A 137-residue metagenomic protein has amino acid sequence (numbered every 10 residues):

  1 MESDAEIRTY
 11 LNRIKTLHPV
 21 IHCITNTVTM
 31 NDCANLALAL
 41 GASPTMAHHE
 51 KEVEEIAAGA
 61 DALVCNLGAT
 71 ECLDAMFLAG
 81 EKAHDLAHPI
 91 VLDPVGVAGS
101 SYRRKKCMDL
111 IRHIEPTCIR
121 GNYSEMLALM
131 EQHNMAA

Functional and structural regions predicted by a protein language model:
M1-F77, K82-H84: Small-residue (G/A/S/T)-rich helix-start motifs and N-terminal tracts that mark the onset
V53-A137: Glycine-rich phosphate/dinucleotide-binding loop and adjoining beta-alpha-beta core of small-molecule
